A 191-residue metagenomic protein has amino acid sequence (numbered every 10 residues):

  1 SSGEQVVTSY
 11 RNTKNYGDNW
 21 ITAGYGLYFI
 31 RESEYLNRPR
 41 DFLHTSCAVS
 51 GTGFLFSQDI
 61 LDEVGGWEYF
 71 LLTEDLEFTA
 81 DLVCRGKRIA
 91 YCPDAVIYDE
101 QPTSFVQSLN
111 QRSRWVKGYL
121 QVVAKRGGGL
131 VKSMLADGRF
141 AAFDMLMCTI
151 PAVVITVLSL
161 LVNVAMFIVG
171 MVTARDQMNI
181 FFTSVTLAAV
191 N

Functional and structural regions predicted by a protein language model:
S2-L72, S113, L120, A124: Long helical/loop segments within the catalytic core of UDP-sugar-dependent glycosyltransferases, especially the large
S9-Y10, C92, E100, C148: Generic beta-strand/beta-sheet core signal
D18, L43, A80, Q101-P102: Short Asp/Glu-rich motifs
L43-H44, T103-N191: Basic/Trp-rich segment in TM-proximal cytosolic loops or flexible interdomain/linker regions
G51, Y91-C92, Y98-N110: Catalytic cores of eukaryotic secretory-pathway lumenal/extracellular enzymes that build and remodel glycoconjugates
Q58-D59, L76, A95: Structural detector for helix-capping/boundary residues
F70, T79-Y98: Catalytic donor-sugar/metal-binding loop of nucleotide-sugar-dependent glycosyltransferases
F78-T79, S108: Short, hydrophobic alpha-helical packing/hinge segments within bilobed ligand-binding/sensory domains
